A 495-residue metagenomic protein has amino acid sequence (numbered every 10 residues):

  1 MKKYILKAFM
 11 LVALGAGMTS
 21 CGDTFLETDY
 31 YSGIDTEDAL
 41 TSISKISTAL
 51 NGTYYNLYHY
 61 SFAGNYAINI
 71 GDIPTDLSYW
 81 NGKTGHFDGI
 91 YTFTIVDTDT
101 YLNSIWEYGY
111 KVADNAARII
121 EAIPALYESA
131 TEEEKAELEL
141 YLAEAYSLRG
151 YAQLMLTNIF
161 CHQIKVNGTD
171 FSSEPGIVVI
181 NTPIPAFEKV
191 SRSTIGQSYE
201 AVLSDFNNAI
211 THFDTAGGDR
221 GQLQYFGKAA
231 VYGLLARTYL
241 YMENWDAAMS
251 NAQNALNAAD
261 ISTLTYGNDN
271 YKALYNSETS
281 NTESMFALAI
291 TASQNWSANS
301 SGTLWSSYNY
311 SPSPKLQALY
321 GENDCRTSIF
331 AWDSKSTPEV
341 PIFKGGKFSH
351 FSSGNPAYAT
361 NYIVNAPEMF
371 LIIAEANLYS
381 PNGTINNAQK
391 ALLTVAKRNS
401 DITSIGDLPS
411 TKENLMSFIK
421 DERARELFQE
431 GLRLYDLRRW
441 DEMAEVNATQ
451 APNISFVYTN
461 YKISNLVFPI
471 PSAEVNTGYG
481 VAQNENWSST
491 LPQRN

Functional and structural regions predicted by a protein language model:
M1-Y31: Bacterial Sec-dependent N-terminal signal peptides
C21-G71, A273, G478-N495: Acidic, glycine-rich segments characteristic of secretory precursors and extracytoplasmic regions
E37, G64-W80, F160-I177, T215-A298 (+1 more regions): Short, surface-exposed recognition loops and adjoining beta-strand edges that mediate ligand/DNA contacts, enriched
T48, Y225, E243, M249-P367 (+7 more regions): Hydrophobic-face positions in mid-chain alpha helices that act as interaction patches
H86-F160, S193, I210-D214, G218 (+4 more regions): Conserved, well-structured interaction surfaces
Y199, W245, G383-I385: TPR-repeat structural position
